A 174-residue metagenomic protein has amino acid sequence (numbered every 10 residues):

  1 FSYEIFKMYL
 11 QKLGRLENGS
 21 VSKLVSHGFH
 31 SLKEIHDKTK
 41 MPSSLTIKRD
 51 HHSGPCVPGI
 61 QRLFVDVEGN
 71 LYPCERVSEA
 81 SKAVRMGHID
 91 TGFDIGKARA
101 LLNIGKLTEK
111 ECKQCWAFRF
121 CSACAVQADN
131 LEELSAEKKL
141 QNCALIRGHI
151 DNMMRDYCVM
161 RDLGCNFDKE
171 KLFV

Functional and structural regions predicted by a protein language model:
F1-P58, R62, D66, K82-V84 (+1 more regions): Radical SAM enzyme [4Fe-4S]-AdoMet core and its adjacent flexible, acidic and glycine-rich loops/tails across
V67, E75: Glycine-rich, histidine-containing beta strand-loop boundary motifs that form or position
R76-V174: Flexible mid-to-C-terminal extensions adjoining Fe-S/redox cofactors in radical SAM and related proteins
